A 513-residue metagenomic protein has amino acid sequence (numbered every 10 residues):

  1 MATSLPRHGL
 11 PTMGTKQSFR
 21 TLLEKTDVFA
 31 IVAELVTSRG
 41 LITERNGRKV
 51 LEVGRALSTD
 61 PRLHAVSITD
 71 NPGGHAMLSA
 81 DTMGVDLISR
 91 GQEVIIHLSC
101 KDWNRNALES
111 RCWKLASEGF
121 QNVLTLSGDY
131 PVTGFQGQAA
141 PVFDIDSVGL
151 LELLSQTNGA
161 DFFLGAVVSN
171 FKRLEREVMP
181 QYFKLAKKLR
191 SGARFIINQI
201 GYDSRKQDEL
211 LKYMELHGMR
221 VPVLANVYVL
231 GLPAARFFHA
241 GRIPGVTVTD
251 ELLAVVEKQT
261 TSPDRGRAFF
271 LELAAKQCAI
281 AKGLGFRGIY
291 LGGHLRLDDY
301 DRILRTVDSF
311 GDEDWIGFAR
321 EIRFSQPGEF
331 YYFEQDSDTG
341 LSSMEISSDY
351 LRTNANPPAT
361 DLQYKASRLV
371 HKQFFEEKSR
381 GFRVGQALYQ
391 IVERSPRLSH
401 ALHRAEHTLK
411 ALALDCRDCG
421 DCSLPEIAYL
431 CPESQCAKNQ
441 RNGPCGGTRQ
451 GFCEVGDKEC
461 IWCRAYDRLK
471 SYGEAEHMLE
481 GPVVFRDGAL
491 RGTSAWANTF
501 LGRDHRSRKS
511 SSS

Functional and structural regions predicted by a protein language model:
R7-K25, T43-E52, S127-G128, P141-K172 (+3 more regions): Active-site pocket-lining/capping segments in soluble small-molecule metabolic enzymes
K16, R20, N46, G74-V85 (+5 more regions): Active-site-adjacent beta->alpha loops and helix N-cap segments on the catalytic face of soluble alpha/beta enzymes
F29-T37, H64-I68, V94-L98, V123-T125 (+5 more regions): Hydrophobic faces of well-ordered beta-strands that scaffold small-molecule active sites in alpha/beta enzyme cores
L35-R39, D70-G74, C100-D102, S127-P131 (+4 more regions): Active-site-proximal loop/turn and secondary-structure-junction residues that shape catalytic pockets, frequently
L41, P396-S513: Metallocofactor- and cofactor-centric catalytic cores in central/energy metabolism, strongly enriched
I42-L57, A80, N106-C112, E177-K187 (+1 more regions): Short, acidic/polar
E52-T69, K188-G192: Catalytic domains of carbohydrate-active enzymes, especially glycoside hydrolases
W103-S117, V178-L185, E209-K212, L232-F237 (+2 more regions): Catalytic cores of alpha/beta
